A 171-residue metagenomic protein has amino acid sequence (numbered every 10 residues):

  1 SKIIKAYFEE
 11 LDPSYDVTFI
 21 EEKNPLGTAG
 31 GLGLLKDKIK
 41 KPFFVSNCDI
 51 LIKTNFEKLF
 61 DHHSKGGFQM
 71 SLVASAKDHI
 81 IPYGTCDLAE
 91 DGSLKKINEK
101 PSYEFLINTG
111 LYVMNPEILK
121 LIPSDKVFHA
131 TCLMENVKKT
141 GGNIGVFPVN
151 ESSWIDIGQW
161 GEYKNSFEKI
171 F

Functional and structural regions predicted by a protein language model:
S1-N47, K58, L121-D125: Conserved N-terminal catalytic core of the sugar/cofactor nucleotidyltransferase
I4, L35, D49, H63 (+3 more regions): Residue-level signal for inorganic ion chemistry
E10-S14, D37-K38, H62-K65, D87-S93 (+1 more regions): Short, hinge-like loop/turn segments at secondary-structure boundaries
I20-E22, V73, F147-V149: Conserved beta-strand termini and adjacent loop/short-helix elements that scaffold enzyme active sites in alpha/beta
L32, A74-A76, L88, I170: FAD-dependent flavoprotein oxygenase/oxidase catalytic domain
F43-F44, L51, E57-S64, K77-I80 (+1 more regions): Catalytic-core segments of class I nucleotidyltransferases/pyrophosphorylases that form NMP-activated intermediates
G66-A76: A short, conserved acidic/glycine-rich loop-to-beta-strand motif that forms the donor nucleotide-sugar/metal
